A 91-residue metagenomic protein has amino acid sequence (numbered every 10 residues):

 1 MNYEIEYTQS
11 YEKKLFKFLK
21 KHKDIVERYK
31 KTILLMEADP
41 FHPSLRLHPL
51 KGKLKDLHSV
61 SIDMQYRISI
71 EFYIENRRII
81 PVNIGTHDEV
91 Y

Functional and structural regions predicted by a protein language model:
N2-E4, K13-F18, K23-V26, S61-Y91: Enriched for short, Lys/Arg-rich terminal
Y7-T8: PIN/NYN-family metal-dependent endoribonuclease catalytic core
K14, K31-T32: A ubiquitous structural signal for well-ordered alpha-helices
K31, G52-K55, I70-E75: Short alpha-helical linear motifs
L35-V60: A short, surface-exposed loop/turn module that caps and links secondary-structure elements
